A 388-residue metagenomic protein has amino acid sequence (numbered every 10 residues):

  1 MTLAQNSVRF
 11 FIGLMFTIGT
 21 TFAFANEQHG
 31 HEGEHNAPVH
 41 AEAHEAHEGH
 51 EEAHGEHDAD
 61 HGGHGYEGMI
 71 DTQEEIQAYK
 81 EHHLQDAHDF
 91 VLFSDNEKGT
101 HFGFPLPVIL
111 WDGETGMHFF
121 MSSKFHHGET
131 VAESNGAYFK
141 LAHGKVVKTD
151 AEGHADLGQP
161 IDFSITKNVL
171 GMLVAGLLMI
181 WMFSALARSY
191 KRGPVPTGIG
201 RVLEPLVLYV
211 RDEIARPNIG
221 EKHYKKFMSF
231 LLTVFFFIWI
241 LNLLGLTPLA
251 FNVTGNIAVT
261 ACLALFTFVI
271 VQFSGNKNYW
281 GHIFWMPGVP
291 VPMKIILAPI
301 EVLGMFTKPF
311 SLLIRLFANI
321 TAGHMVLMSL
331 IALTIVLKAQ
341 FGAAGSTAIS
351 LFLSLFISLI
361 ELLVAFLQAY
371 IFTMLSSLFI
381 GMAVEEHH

Functional and structural regions predicted by a protein language model:
T2-A4, A23-P196: Perimembrane topogenic segments of multi-pass inner/organellar membrane proteins
R9, N168, M172, K226-T233: Residue-level signature of transmembrane alpha-helical entry/exit and packing/kink sites in multi-pass membrane
R9-T21: Bacterial N-terminal signal peptides
K167-M179, T254-T267: Alpha-helical transmembrane segments
L177-N218, N278: Hydrophobic transmembrane alpha-helix segments characteristic of membrane transport and insertion machinery
G198-L243, I296: Alpha-helical transmembrane segments and their immediate interhelical loop/hinge regions in multi-pass membrane
M228, T233-T247, A258-C262, F266-M374 (+1 more regions): Hydrophobic alpha-helical transmembrane segments and adjacent short intramembrane/lumenal linkers of inner/organellar
T247-V253: Membrane-interface helix caps and helix-loop-helix hairpins in membrane proteins
